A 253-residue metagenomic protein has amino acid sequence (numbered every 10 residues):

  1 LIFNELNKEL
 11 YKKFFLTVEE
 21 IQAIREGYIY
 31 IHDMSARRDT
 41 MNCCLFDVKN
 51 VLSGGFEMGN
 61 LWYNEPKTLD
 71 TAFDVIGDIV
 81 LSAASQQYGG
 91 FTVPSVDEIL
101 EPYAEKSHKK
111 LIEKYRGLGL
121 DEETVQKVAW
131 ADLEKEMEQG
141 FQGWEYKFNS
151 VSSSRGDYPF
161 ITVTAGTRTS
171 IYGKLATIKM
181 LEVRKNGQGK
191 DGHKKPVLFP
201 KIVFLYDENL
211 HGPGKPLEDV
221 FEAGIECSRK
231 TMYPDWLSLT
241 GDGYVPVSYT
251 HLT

Functional and structural regions predicted by a protein language model:
L1-N64: Acidic/polar, glycine-rich intrinsically disordered N-terminal extensions of enzymes
D39-G119: Function-dense linear segments that define catalytic or interfacial modules in macromolecule-processing proteins
S85, G89, E134-G156, G173-G192: Structured alpha-helical segments in the cores of large, soluble enzyme domains
E122-E138: Intrinsically disordered, low-complexity acidic Ser/Thr-rich regulatory segments
E122-V125, R155-T164: Glycine-rich, often proline-containing surface loops adjacent to acidic residues and nearby aromatics that form
E134, T162-L237, D242: Extended, regular secondary-structure scaffolds
T250-T253: Conserved small/polar residues in nucleotide/adenosyl-binding loops
